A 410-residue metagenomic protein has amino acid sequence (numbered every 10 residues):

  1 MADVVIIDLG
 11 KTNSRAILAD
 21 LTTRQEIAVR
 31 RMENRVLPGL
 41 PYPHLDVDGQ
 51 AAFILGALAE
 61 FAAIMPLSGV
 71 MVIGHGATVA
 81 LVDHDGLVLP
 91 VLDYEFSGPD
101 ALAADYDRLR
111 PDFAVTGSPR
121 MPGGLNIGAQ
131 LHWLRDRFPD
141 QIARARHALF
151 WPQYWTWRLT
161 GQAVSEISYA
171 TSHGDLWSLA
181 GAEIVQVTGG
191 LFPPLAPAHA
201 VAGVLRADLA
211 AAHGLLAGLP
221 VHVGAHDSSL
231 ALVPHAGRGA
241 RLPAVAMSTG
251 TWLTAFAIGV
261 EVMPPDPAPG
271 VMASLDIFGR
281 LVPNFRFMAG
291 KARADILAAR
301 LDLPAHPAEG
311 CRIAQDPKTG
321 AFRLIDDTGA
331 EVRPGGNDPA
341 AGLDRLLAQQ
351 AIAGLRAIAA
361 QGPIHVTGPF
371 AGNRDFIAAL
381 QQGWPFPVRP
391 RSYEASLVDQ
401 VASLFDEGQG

Functional and structural regions predicted by a protein language model:
M1-V91, R144, A211, L215-V223 (+5 more regions): N-terminal glycine/serine-rich phosphate-binding loop of ATP-dependent small-molecule kinases, especially carbohydrate
V5-I6, D107-P119, H132-R146, F150 (+4 more regions): Active-site core segments that coordinate phosphate-bearing ligands/cofactors across diverse enzyme families
K11, T23, P99, L230 (+1 more regions): Short, glycine/acidic-enriched loop or turn micro-motifs at the edges of active sites
R15, G56-G69, G124-W133, F138-P139 (+1 more regions): Conserved phosphate-binding loops in N-terminal lobes of ATP-dependent enzymes of the actin/Hsp70/sugar-kinase
M32-E33, Y94-E95, M288: A generic structural motif
A62-I127: Active-site phosphate-binding/coordination module
V70, S165-T171: Nucleotide/phosphate-binding loop and acidic/charged catalytic motifs in nucleotide-binding or -utilizing enzymes
E95-D105, G123-N126, L176-E183, H199-A207 (+1 more regions): A structural motif shared across PLP-dependent enzymes of the aminotransferase-like
